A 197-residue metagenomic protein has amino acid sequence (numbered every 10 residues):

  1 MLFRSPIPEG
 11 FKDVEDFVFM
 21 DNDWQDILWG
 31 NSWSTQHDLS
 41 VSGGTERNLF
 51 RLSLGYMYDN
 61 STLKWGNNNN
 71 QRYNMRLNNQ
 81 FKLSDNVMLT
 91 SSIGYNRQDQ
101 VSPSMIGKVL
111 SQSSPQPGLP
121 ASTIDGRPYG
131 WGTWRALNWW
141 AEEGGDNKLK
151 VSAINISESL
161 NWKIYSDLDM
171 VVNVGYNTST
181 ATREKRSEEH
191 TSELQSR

Functional and structural regions predicted by a protein language model:
F3-D21, M57, S61-N155, V171-N173 (+2 more regions): Surface-exposed loop/interface segments of Gram-negative outer-membrane beta-barrel transport/assembly proteins
F3-R4, S34-Q36, L49: A beta-strand signature from Gram-negative outer-membrane beta-barrel systems, especially the internal plug domain
W24-D26: Surface-exposed cleft-lining segments at the edges of enzyme active sites
L28-S32: Short Gly/Pro-enriched turn/cap motifs at secondary-structure boundaries
S34, T45-E46, K82-N86, K163-Y165: Outer-membrane beta-barrel channels and translocator barrels
L39-T45, L77-F81, I156-W162: Residues on the lipid-exposed face of transmembrane beta-strands in outer-membrane beta-barrel proteins
E193-R197: Long, leucine- and charge-enriched amphipathic alpha-helices that form heptad-repeat coiled-coil/leucine-zipper-like
